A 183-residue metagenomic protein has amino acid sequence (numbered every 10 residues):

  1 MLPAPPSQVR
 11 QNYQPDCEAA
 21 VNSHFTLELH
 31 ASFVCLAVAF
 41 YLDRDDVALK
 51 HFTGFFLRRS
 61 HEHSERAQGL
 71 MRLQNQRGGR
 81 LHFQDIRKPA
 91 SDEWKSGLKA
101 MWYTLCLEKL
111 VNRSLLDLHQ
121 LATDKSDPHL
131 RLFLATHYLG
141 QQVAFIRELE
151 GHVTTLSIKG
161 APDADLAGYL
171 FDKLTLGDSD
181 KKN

Functional and structural regions predicted by a protein language model:
M1-N183: Iron-associated oxidoreductase/ferritin-like identity signal
